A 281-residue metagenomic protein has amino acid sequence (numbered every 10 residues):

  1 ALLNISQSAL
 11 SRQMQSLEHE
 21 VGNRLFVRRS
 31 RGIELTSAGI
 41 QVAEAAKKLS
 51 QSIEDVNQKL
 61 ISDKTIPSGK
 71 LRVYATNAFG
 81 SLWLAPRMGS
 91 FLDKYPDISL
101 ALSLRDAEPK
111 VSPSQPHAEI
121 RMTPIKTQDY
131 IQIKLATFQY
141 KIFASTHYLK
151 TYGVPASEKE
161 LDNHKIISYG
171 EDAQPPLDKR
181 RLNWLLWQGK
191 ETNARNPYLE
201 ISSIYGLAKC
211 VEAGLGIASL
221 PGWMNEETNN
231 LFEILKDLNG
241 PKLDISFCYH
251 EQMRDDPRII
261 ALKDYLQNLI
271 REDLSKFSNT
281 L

Functional and structural regions predicted by a protein language model:
N4-A9, Q13: Helix-turn-helix DNA-binding motif, specifically the short coil turn and the N-cap/start of the second
L17-E18, L231: Conserved amphipathic alpha-helical core elements
E18-L35: A short LG(V/I)-centered, amphipathic sequence patch enriched for acidic residue(s) preceding the LG motif
S30-I33, S37-I40, Q51-Y74, T280: Short helix-loop hinge/linker segments at domain boundaries
G69-Q128, N279: Central regulatory/effector-binding core of bacterial HTH transcription factors
W83, R254-N268, D273: Short amphipathic alpha-helical coupling segments at ligand-binding clamshell hinges and other catalytic/signaling
K110-P113, I125-D244, E272-L281: C-terminal regulatory
I245-D255: A bilobed periplasmic-binding-protein/Venus flytrap-type ligand-binding module shared by bacterial periplasmic
